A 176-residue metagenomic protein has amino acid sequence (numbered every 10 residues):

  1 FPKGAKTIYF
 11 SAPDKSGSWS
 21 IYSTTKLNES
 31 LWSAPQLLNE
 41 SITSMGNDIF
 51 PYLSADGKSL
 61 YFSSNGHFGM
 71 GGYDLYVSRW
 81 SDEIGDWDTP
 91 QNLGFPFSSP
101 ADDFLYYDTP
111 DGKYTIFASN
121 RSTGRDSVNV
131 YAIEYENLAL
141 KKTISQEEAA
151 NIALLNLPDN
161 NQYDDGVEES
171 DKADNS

Functional and structural regions predicted by a protein language model:
F1-S176: Short, conserved micro-motifs composed of acidic
